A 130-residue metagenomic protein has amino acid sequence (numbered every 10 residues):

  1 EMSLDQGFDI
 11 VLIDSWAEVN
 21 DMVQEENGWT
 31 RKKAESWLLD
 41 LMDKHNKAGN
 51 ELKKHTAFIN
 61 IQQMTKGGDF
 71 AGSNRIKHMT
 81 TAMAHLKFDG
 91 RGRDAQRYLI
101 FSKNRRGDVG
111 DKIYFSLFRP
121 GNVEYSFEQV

Functional and structural regions predicted by a protein language model:
E1-I100: P-loop NTPase motor core
F88-V130: Conserved P-loop NTPase
